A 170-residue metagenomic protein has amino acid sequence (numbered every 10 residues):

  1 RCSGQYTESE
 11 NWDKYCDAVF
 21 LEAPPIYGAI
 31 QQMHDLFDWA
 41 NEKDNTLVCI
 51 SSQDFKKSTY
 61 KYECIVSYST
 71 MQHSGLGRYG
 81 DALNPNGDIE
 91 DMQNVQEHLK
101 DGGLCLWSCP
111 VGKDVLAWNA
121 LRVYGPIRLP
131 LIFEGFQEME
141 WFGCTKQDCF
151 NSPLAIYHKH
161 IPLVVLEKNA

Functional and structural regions predicted by a protein language model:
R1-V19: Class I SAM-dependent methyltransferase Rossmann-like catalytic core, especially the SAM/SAH-binding loop
E22-K43: Short, polar loop motifs at secondary-structure junctions
D44-F55: Conserved SAM-binding strand-loop segment of SAM-dependent methyltransferases
F55-V66: A short acidic, Gly/Pro-enriched loop at the edge of an enzyme's catalytic core that lines a small-molecule cofactor
V66-M71, G75: A conserved beta-strand element that flanks and buttresses the S-adenosyl-L-methionine
L83-L104: A short glycine-rich, Lys/Arg-flanked "PGG" loop and its adjoining helix->strand segment in the class I
N86, W107, G112-L131: Acceptor-substrate binding/catalytic loop of class I
R122, P126-A170: Class I S-adenosyl-L-methionine
